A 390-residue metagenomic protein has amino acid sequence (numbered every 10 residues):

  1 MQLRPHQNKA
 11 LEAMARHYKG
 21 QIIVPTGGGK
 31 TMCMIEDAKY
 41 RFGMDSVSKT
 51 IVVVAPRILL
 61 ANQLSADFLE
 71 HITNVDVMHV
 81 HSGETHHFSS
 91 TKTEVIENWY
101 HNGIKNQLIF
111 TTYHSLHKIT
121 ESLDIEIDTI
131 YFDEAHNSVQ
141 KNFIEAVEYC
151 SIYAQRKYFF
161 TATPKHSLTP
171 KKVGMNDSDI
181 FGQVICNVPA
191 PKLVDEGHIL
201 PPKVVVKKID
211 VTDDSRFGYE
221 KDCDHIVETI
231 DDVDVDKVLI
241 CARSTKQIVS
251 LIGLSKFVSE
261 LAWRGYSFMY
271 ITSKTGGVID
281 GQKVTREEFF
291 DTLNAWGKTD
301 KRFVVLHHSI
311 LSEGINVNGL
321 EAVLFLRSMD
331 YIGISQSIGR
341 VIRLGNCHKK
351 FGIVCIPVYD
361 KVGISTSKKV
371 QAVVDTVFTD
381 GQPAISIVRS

Functional and structural regions predicted by a protein language model:
M1-I23: Conserved pre-motif I regulatory segment
H17-D37: Walker A/P-loop
T31-E36, V47-I72, R243-V249: Conserved Walker A/P-loop ATP-binding site and its immediately adjacent core in helicase/helicase-like ATPase domains
L59-K92: Conserved helix-turn-beta segment of the N-terminal RecA-like "Helicase ATP-binding" lobe in SF1/SF2 helicases
S89-T129, I310: Conserved helix/coil segment N-terminal to the catalytic DExD/H
N137, S273-S386: Conserved RecA-like P-loop NTPase helicase motor core
N137-I199: Post-DEXD/H (motif II) to motif III coupling segment of the RecA-like Helicase ATP-binding lobe
G182-V249, L254-S255: Conserved interdomain linker/interface between the two RecA-like ATPase lobes of SF2 helicase motors
